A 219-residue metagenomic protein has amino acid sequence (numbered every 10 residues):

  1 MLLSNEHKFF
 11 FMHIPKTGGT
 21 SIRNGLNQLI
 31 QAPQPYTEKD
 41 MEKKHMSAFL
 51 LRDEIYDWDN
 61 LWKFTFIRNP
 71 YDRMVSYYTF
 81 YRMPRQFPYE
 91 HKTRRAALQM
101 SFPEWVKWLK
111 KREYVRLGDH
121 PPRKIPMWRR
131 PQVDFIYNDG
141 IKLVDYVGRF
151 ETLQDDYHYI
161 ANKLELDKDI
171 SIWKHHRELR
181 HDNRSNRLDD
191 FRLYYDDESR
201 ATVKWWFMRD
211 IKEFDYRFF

Functional and structural regions predicted by a protein language model:
M1-F219: Membrane-interface amphipathic segments in extracytoplasmic regions
